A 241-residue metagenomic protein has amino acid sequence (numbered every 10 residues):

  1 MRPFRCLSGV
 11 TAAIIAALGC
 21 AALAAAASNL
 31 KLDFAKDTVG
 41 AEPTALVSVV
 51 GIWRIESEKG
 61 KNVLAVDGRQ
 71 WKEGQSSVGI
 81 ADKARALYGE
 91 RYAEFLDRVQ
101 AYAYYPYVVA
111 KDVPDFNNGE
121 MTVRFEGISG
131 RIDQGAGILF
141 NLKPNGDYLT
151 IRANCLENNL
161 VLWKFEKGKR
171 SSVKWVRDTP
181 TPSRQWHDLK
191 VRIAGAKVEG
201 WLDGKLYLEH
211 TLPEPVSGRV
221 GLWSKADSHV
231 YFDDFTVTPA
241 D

Functional and structural regions predicted by a protein language model:
V10-A22: Bacterial N-terminal signal peptides
A24-A27: Boundary at the C-terminal end of the N-terminal hydrophobic targeting segment
F34, M121-V123, Q185-A194, V198-G200: Short tryptophan-centered beta-strand motifs in secreted/extracellular beta-sheet-rich domains of glycan-recognition
A41-R91: Extracellular glycan-recognition surfaces and repeat-rich motifs
W71-V161, F165: Secretory/extracellular carbohydrate-interaction modules and structurally similar beta-sandwich "look-alikes"
E166-D188: Short, aromatic/His-centered strand-loop micro-motif at the edge of beta-sheets
W201-G221: Short, solvent-exposed beta-strand-to-loop segments that form ligand-recognition rims of beta-rich domains
S217-D241: Ligand-recognition surfaces built from glycine- and aromatic
